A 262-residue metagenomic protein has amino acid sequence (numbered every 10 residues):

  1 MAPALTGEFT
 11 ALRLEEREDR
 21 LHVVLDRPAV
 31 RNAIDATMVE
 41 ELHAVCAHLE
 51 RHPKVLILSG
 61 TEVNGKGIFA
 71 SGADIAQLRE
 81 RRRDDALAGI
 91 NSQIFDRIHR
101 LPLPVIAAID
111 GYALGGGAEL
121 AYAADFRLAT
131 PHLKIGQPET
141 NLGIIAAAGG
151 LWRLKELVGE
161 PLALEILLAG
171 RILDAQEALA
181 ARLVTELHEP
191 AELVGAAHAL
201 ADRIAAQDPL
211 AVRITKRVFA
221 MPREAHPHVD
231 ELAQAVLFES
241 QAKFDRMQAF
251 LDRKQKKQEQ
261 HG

Functional and structural regions predicted by a protein language model:
M1-E18, L49, T61-K66, G170 (+4 more regions): C-terminal alpha-helix plus adjacent terminal tail
A4-L5, L12-L14, D96-P209: Crotonase-fold acyl-CoA enzyme core
E18-D26, T37-R81, R97-A107, F126 (+1 more regions): A structural preference for short, pocket-lining loop segments at secondary-structure junctions
R31-D35, D110: Amphipathic alpha-helical repeat scaffolds
T37, E41, I90, R97 (+3 more regions): Charged catalytic carboxylate motif
R79-G89: A short acidic, glycine-rich active-site loop that binds or catalyzes chemistry on phosphate/adenosine moieties
I90-I94, G150-R153, L162, I214 (+2 more regions): Hydrophobic alpha-helical segments typical of transmembrane helices and their membrane-interface/capping positions
